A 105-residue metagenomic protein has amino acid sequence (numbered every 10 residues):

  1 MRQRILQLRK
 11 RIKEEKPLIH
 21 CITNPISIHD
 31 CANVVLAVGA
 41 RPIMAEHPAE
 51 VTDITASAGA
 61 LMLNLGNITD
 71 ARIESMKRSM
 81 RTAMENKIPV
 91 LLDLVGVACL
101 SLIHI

Functional and structural regions predicted by a protein language model:
M1-R78, T82-E85, P89: Small-residue (G/A/S/T)-rich helix-start motifs and N-terminal tracts that mark the onset
G66, V95-V97: Active-site beta-loop-alpha junctions enriched in small/polar residues
P89-V95: Glycine-rich, acidic loop regions that bind phosphate or pyrophosphate groups
I103-I105: Conserved small/polar residues in nucleotide/adenosyl-binding loops
